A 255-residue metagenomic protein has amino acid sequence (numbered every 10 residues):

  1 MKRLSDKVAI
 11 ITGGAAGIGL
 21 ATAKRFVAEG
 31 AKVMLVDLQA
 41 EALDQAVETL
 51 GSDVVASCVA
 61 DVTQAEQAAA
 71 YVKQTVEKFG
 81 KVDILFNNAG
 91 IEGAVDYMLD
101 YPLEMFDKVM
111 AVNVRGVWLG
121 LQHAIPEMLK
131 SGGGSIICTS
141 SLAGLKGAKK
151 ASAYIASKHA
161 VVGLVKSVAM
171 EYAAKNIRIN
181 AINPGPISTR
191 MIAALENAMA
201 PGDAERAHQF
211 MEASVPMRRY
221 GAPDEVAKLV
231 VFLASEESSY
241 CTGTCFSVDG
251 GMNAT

Functional and structural regions predicted by a protein language model:
A40-E41, V59-Y71, L103, D224-E225: The beta1-alpha1 cofactor-binding region of Rossmann-like NAD(H)/NADP(H)-dependent oxidoreductases
D96-M98, P102-D107, M211: Substrate-binding pocket helix/loop in short-chain dehydrogenase/reductase
W118, L129, R219-V248, N253: C-terminal substrate-recognition "lid" of short-chain dehydrogenase/reductases
L121, S157, V165: Active-site helix of classical SDR
S141: Residue(s) in the substrate-gating loop at a strand-loop-helix junction that position the organic substrate next
A173, R178, C241-G243: Short, small/polar-rich loop/turn modules that mediate ligand/substrate recognition or access, typified
I179, P184-A198: Short, flexible catalytic-loop segment of classical short-chain dehydrogenase/reductase
